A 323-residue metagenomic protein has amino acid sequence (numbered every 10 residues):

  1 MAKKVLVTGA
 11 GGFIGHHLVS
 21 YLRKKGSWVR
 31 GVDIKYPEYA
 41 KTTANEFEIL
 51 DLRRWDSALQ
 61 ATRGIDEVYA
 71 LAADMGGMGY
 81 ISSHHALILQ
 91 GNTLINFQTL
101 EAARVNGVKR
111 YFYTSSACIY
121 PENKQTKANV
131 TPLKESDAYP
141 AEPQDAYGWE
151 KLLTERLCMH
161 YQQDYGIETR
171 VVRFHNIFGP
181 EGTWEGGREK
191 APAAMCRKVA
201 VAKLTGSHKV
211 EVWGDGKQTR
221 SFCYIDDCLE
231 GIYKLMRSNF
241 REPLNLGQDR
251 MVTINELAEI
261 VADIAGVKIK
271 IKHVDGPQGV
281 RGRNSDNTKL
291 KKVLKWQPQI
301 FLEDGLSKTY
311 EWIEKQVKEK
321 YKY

Functional and structural regions predicted by a protein language model:
V5-K25: N-terminal Rossmann NAD(P)H-binding glycine-rich loop of SDR-like oxidoreductase domains
Y21, L50, V201-Y323: C-terminal substrate-binding subdomain of Rossmann-fold SDR/epimerase-dehydratase oxidoreductases
S27-Y36: Conserved glycine-rich Rossmann-like NAD(P)H-binding loop of the short-chain dehydrogenase/reductase
T43-R54: Rossmann-fold cofactor-recognition segment
L52-N92, A102-V105, E122: NAD(P)H-binding glycine-rich loop region in Rossmannoid oxidoreductase-like domains and their noncatalytic homologs
F97-Q144: Conserved Rossmann-fold NAD(P)-dependent oxidoreductase catalytic core, especially the SDR/UDP-sugar
N123-P132, R156-M236, D249-M251, A258-I264: NAD(P)-dependent short-chain dehydrogenase/reductase
A146, E150: Active-site helix of classical SDR
